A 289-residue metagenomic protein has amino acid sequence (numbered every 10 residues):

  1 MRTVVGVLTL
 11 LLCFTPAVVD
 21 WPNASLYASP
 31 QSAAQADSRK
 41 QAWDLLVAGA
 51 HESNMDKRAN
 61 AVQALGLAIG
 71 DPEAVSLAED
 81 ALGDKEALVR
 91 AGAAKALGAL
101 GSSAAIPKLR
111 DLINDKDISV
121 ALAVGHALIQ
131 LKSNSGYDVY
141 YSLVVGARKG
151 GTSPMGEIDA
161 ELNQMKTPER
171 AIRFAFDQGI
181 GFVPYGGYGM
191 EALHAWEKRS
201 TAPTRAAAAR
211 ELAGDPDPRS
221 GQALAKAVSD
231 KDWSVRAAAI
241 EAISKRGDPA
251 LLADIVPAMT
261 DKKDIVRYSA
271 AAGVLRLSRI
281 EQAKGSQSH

Functional and structural regions predicted by a protein language model:
G6-P16: Bacterial N-terminal signal peptides
P16-Q31: Signal peptide processing junction and immediate N-terminal pro/mature segment of secreted/exported proteins
A36-G49, G70-G83, S102-N114, S133-V145 (+4 more regions): Amphipathic alpha-helical scaffolding segments comprising HEAT/armadillo-like alpha-solenoid repeats
S53-N54, K85-E86, K116-D117, R148 (+3 more regions): Short inter-helical turns and helix N-cap capping residues of alpha-solenoid HEAT/ARM repeat scaffolds
A64-L67, A96-A99, A127-Q130, E211-G214 (+5 more regions): Core register positions within helices of long alpha-helical scaffolds
S153-M165, A171, V183-S200: Acidic, Ser/Thr- and Gly/Pro-rich intrinsically disordered linkers and low-complexity segments that flank or connect
